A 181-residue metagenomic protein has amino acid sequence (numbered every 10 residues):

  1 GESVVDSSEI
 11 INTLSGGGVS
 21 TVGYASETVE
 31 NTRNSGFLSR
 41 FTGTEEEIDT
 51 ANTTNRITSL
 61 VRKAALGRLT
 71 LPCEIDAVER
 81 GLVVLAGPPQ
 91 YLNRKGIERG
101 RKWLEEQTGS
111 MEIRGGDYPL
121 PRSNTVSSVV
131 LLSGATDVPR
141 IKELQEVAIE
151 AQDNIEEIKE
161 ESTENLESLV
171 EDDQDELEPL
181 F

Functional and structural regions predicted by a protein language model:
G1-F181: Tubulin/FtsZ superfamily GTPase core signature
